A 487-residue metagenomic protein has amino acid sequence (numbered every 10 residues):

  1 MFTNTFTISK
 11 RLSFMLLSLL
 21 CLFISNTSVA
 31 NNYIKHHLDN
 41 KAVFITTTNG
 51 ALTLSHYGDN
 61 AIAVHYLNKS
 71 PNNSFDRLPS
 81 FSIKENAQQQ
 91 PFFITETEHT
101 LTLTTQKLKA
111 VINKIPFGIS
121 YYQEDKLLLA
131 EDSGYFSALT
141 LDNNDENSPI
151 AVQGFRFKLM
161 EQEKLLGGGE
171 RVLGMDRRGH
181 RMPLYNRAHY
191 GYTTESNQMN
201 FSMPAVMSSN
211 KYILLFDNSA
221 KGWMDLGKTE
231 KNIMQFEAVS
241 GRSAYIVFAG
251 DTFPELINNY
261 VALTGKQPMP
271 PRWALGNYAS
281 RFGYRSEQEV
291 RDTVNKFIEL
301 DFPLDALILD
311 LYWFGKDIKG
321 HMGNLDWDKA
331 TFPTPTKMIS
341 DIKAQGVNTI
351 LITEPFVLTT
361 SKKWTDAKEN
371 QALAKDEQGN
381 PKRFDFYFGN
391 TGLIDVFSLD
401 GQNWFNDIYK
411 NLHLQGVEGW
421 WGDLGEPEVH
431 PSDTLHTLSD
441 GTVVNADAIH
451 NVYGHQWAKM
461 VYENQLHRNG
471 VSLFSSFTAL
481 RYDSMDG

Functional and structural regions predicted by a protein language model:
F2-L16: Bacterial N-terminal signal peptides that target proteins for export
M15-S25: Bacterial N-terminal signal peptides
N26-A30: Sec/Tat signal peptide C-region and signal peptidase I cleavage site
N31-H36, N40, S55-L101, T140-L141: A low-complexity, Ser/Thr/Gly/Pro-enriched, surface-exposed linker/loop concept that marks segments flanking
T46, F93-P271, R281, E287 (+2 more regions): Catalytic and substrate-binding clefts that recognize carbohydrates or anionic sugar/phosphate headgroups
K69, L78-S82, E131, P303-G487: Aromatic- and carboxylate-enriched substrate-binding clefts and catalytic-loop regions of carbohydrate-active enzymes
F282-Q288, D328-T331: Acidic-and-aromatic substrate-binding clefts and catalytic sites of carbohydrate-active enzymes
S286-E299, Q402-K410: Short, acidic/polar
